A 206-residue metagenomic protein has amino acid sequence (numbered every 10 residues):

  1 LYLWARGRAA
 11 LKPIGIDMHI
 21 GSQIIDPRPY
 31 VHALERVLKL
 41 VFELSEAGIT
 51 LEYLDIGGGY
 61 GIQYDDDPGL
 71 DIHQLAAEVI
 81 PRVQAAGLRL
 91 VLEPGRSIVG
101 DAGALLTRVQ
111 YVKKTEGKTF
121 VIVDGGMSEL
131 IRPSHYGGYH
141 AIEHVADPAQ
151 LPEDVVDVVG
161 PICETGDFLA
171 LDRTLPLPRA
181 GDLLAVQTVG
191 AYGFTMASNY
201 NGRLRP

Functional and structural regions predicted by a protein language model:
L1-K113, L175, N201: Active-site loop/helix belt of alpha/beta enzymes
E78, G87-P206: Charged (often Lys/Glu-rich) extended helix/loop segments that serve as interaction or gating elements
